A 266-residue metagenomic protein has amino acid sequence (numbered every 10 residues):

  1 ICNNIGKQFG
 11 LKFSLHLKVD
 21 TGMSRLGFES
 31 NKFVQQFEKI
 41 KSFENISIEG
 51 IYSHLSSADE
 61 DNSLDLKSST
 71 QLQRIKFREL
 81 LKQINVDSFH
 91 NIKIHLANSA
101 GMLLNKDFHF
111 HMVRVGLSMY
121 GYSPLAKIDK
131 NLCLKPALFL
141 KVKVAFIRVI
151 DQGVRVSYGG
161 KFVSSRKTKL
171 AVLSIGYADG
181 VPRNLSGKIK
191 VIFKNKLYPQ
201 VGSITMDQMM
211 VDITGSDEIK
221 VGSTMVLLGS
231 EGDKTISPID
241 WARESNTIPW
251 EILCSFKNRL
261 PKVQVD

Functional and structural regions predicted by a protein language model:
I1: Catalytic beta/alpha-barrel core
N4-S14, T21-K143, I147-D151: Active-site loop/helix belt of alpha/beta enzymes
K12, H16, F28, F33 (+3 more regions): Bulky hydrophobic/aromatic packing residues
V19-T21, I175: Short glycine-centered, acidic/aromatic-flanked micro-motifs in structured strand/loop junctions that mark active-site
I147-D266: C-terminal accessory subdomain/extension
